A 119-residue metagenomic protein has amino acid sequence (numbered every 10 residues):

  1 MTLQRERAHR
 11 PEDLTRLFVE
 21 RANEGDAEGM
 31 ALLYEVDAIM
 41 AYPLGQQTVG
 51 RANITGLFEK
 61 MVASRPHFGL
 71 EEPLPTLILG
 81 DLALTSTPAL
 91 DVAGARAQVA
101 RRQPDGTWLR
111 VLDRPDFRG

Functional and structural regions predicted by a protein language model:
M1-G29, I39-G119: A beta-strand edge to alpha-helix "cap/lid" segment located at domain peripheries
V36: Short glycine-dipeptide loop
